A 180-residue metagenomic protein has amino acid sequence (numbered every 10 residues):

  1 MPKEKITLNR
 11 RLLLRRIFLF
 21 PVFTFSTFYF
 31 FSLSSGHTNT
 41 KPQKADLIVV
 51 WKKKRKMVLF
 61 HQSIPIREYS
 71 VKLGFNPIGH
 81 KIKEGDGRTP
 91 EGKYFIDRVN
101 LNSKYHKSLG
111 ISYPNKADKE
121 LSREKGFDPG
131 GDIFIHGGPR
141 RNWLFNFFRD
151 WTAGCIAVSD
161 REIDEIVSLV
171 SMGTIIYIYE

Functional and structural regions predicted by a protein language model:
M1-L12, I17-S26: N-terminal secretory signal peptides
S26-K41: Bacterial Sec-dependent signal peptides at the C-terminal "C-region" and cleavage site
H37-D46, L73-D97, E120-L121, D160: N-terminal post-signal-peptidase region of extra-cytosolic proteins
N39-P77: A structural motif detector for short, solvent-exposed N-terminal "entry" segments of globular domains
Q43, R98-E180: Exported/periplasmic cell-wall-interacting domains
D46-I48, R55, G85, K107 (+1 more regions): Residue-level detector of beta-strand structural context in well-folded domains
K54-K56, K93, D132: Structural motif
M57-F60, R67, I78-K81, K104-K107 (+1 more regions): Short, solvent-exposed loop/turn elements at domain surfaces
